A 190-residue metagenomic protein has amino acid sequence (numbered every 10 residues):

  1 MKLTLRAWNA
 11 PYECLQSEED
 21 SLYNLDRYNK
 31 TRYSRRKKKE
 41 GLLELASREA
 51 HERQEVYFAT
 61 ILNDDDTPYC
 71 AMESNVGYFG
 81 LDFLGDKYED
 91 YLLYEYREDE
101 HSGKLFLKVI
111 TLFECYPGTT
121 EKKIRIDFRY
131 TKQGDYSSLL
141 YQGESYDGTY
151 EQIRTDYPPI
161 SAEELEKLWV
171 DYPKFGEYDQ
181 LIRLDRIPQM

Functional and structural regions predicted by a protein language model:
M1-E52, F113-M190: Long terminal segments
E55-V56, P68: LRR N-terminal entry segment and analogous cap-like coil->beta motifs
F58-D65, L81-E89, R97-D99, K108-G118 (+2 more regions): Aromatic-rich beta-strand edge motifs centered on tyrosine
A71-G77, D82, L92-H101, I126-R129 (+1 more regions): Beta-turn initiation residues at beta-strand->coil junctions
